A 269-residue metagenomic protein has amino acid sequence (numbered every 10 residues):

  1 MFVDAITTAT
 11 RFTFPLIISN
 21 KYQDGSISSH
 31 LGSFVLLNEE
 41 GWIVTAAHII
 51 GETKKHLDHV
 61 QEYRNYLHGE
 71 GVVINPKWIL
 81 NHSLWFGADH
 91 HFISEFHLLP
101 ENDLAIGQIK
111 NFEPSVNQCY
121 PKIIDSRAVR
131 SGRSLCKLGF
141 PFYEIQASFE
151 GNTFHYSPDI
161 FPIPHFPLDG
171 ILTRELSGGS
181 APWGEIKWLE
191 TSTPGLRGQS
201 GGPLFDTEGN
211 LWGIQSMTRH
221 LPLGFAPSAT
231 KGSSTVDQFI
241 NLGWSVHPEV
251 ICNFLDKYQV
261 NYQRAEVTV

Functional and structural regions predicted by a protein language model:
M1-I6: N-terminal targeting leaders that route proteins to membranes or the secretory/organellar pathways
T8-I27, K110-Y120, N152-D256: Active-site region of chymotrypsin-like
K21-E40, A46: A conserved glycine-rich beta-strand in the N-terminal activation segment of trypsin-fold
H30-L31, D103, S200: Beta-rich catalytic cores
N38-L98: Catalytic-histidine neighborhood of serine endopeptidases, predominantly the chymotrypsin-like S1/PA family
V73-S180, E190, F205-T207: Serine endopeptidase catalytic core focused on the charge-relay Asp
W78-S94, Q238-V269: Cysteine/selenocysteine-centered motifs that mediate thiol-based redox chemistry or coordinate metal-sulfur cofactors
